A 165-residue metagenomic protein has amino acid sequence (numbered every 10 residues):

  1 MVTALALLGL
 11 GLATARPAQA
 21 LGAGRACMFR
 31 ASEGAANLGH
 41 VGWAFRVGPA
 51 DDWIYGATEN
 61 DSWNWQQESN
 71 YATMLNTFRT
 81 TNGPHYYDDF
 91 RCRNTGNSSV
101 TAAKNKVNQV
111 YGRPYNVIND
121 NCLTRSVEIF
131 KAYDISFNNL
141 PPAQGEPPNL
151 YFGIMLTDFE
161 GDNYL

Functional and structural regions predicted by a protein language model:
M1-A20: Secretory targeting and sorting signals
M1-T3, K104-K106, K131: Context-gated lysine
M1-V2, A15, G42, R91 (+1 more regions): Aromatic-enriched hydrophobic runs in primary sequence
L7-L8, R16, R25, H40 (+2 more regions): Generic hydrophobic/packing signal
L10, N64, K131, N139 (+2 more regions): An almost-null, non-specific background feature that weakly reflects generic protein context rather than any particular
A15, Q67-Y71, L140: General "foldedness" signal
A20-D120, G153-L165: Non-catalytic ligand/cofactor/substrate-binding and regulatory segments of enzyme domains
L38-H40, Y115-N149: Active-site nucleophilic cysteine motif
